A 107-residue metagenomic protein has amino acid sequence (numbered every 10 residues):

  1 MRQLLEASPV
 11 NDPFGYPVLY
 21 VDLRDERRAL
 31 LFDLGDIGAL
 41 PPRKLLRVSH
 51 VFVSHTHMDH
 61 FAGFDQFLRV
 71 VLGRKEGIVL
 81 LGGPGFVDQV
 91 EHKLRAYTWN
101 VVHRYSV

Functional and structural regions predicted by a protein language model:
M1-V107: Binuclear metal-dependent hydrolase catalytic cores
